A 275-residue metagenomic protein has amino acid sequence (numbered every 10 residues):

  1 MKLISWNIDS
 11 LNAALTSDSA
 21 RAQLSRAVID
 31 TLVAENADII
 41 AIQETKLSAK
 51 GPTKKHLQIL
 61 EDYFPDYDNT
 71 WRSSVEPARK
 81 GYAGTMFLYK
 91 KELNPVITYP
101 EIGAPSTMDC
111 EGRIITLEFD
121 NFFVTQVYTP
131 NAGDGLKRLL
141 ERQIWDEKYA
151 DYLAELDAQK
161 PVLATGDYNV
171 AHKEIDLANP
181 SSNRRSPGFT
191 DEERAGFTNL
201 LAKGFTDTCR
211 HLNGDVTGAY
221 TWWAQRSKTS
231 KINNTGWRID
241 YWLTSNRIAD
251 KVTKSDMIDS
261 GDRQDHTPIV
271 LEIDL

Functional and structural regions predicted by a protein language model:
M1-A14, E118-G133, T165: Active-site-proximal beta-strand elements of phosphoester/diester hydrolases
M1-E61, W71, P77-Y82: N-terminal, active-site-proximal structural segment of metallo-dependent hydrolase catalytic domains
W6-N7, T31-P52, V124, Y152-E174 (+4 more regions): Active-site beta-strand/loop signature of hydrolases that rely on acidic residues for catalysis
L15, E101-T107, T129-D146, S181-S186: Surface-exposed cleft-lining segments at the edges of enzyme active sites
K46-A132: Structured beta-strand-rich core segments of catalytic domains in phosphoester-bond hydrolases
E61-D62, E147-N233, I239: Metal-dependent phosphoesterases centered on the DNase I-like endonuclease/exonuclease/phosphatase
R79-I97, S230-D250: Conserved beta strand-loop-helix elements of the APE1-like EEP
Y89-K91, L117-D120, S245-N246, Q264 (+1 more regions): Active-site beta-strand termini and strand-to-loop segments that position acidic
